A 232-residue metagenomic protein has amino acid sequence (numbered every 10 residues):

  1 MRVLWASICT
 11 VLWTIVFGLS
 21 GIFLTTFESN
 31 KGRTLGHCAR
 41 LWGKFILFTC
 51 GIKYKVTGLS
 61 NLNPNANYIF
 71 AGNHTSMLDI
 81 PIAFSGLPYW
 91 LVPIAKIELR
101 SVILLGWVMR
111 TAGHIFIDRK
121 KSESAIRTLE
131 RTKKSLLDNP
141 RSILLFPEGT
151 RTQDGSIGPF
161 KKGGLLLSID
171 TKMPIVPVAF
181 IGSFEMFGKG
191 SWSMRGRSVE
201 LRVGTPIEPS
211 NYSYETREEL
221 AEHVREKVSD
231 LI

Functional and structural regions predicted by a protein language model:
M1-T25, H37, S60-N63, E218-I232: Membrane-interfacial terminal anchoring regions of lipid-handling membrane enzymes
T14-E28, G32-L41, T49-C50, N63-S122: Catalytic core of membrane glycerolipid acyltransferases/transacylases, capturing the structured, soluble-facing
C50-V56, S198: A short, amphipathic edge element
V56, F70, P93, L201-V203: Generic preference for hydrophobic
T57-L59, K96, I117-R119, G204-P206 (+1 more regions): Conserved beta-strand termini and adjacent loop/short-helix elements that scaffold enzyme active sites in alpha/beta
I126-I232: Non-catalytic C-terminal accessory region of glycerolipid acyltransferases and related lyso-lipid remodeling enzymes
